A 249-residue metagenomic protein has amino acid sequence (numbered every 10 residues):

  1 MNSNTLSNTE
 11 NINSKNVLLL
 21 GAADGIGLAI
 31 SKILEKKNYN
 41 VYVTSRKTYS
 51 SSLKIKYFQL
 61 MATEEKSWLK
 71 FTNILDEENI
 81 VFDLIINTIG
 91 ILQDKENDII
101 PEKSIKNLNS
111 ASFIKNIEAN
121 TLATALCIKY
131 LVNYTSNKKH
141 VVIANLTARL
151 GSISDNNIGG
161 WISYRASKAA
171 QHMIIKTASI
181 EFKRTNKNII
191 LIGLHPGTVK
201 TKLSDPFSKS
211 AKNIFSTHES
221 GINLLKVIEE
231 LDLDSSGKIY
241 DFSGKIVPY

Functional and structural regions predicted by a protein language model:
L20, V81-D98, N120, N145 (+1 more regions): Rossmann-fold scaffold of SDR-type NAD(P)-dependent oxidoreductases
A23-I33: N-terminal Rossmann NAD(P)H-binding glycine-rich loop of SDR-like oxidoreductase domains
K37-L53: Conserved glycine-rich Rossmann-like NAD(P)H-binding loop of the short-chain dehydrogenase/reductase
S51-W68: Rossmann-fold cofactor-recognition segment
I91-D94, P101-A119, S136-T185: Catalytic loop of short-chain dehydrogenase/reductase
F113, A123-I128, V142, L224: Conserved internal alpha-helix within the Rossmann fold of NAD(P)-dependent oxidoreductases
A123, C127-L131, T135, I174-I175: Hydrophobic positions on the long internal alpha-helix of Rossmann-like NAD(P)-dependent oxidoreductase domains
G193, T201, P206-Y249: C-terminal helical subdomain
